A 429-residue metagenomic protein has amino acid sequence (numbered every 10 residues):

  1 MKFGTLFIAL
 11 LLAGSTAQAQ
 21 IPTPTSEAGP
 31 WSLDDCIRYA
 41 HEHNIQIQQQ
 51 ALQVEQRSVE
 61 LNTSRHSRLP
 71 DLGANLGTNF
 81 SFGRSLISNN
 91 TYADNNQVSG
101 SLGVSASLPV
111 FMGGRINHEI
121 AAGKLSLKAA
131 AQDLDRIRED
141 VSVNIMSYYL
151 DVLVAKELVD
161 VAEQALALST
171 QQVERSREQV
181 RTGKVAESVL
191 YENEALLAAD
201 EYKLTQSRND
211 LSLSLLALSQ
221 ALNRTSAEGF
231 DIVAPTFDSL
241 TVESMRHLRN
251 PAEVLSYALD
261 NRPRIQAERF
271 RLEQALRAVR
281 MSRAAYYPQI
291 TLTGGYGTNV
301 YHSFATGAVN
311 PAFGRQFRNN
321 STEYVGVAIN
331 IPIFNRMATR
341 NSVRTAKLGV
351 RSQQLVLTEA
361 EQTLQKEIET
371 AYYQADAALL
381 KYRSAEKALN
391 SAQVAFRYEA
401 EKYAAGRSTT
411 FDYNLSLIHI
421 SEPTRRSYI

Functional and structural regions predicted by a protein language model:
M1-E27: Bacterial Sec-dependent N-terminal signal peptides
A19-G73, G77, G83, S226 (+3 more regions): Bacterial Sec-pathway N-terminal export signals of envelope proteins
P30, D71-S85, N90-R136, Q266-A278 (+1 more regions): Small/polar-residue-enriched beta-strand and adjacent coil segments characteristic of outer-membrane beta-barrel
Q49-S64, I137, V141-D160, E178 (+4 more regions): Amphipathic alpha-helical coiled-coil segments
S99-S101, S147, E192, T322-Y324 (+1 more regions): Transmembrane beta-barrel architecture of outer-membrane proteins
D140-Y257, Q374, A378: Periplasmic alpha-helical coiled-coil/stalk elements that build and connect Gram-negative outer-membrane
H419-E422, R426-I429: Single conserved hydrophobic/aromatic residue that forms the stacking wall/gate of nucleotide- or nucleobase-binding
